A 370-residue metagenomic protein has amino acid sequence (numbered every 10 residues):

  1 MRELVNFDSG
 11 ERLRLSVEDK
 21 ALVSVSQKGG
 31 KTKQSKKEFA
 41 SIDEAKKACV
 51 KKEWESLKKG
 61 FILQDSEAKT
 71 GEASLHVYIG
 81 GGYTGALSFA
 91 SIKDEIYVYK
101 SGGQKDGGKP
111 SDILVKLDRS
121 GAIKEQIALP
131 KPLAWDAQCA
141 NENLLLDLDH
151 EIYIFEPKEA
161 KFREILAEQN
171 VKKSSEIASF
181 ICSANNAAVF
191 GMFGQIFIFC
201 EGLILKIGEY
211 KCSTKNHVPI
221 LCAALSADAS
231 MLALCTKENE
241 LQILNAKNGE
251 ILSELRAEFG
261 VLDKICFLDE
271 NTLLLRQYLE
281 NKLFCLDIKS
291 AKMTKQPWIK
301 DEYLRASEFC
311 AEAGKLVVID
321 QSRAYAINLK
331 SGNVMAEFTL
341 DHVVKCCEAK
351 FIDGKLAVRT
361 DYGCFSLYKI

Functional and structural regions predicted by a protein language model:
S9-S35: Short aromatic-glycine-(Arg/Gly/Cys) micro-motifs in beta-strand/loop hairpins
A73-G82, A122-A128, K161-K173, L205-K215 (+3 more regions): A short beta-strand motif characteristic of beta-propeller blades
Y78-D112: Beta-strand-rich domains and repeat architectures in extracellular enzymes and scaffolds, especially beta-propellers
Y83-A90, P130-N141, N170-N185, K215-A224 (+3 more regions): Repeated scaffold domains used in trafficking and secretory/extracellular systems, primarily beta-propellers
I96, L144, A187-A188, L232 (+3 more regions): Hydrophobic beta-strand positions that form the internal "hydrophobic ladder" of WD40/Gbeta-like beta-propeller blades
Q104-S111, F190-G191, T236-K237, Y278-L279 (+1 more regions): Short, solvent-exposed loop/turn segments at conserved positions within beta-propeller repeat blades
D118-S120, E156-A160, C200-L203, N245-G249 (+2 more regions): Short loop/turn segments that connect beta-strands within beta-propeller blades
